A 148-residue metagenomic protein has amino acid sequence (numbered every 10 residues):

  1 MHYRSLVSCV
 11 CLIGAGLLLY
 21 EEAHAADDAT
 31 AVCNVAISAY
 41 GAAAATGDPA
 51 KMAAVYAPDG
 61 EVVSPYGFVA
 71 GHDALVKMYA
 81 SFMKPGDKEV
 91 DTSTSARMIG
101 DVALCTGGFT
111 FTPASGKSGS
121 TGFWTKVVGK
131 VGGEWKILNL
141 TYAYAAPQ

Functional and structural regions predicted by a protein language model:
M1-V10: Bacterial N-terminal signal peptides that target proteins for export
C11, L18-P58, P147-Q148: Short, low-complexity N-terminal intrinsically disordered segments enriched in polar/charged residues
Y40, M52-A53, G60, G71 (+3 more regions): Hydrophobic pocket/interface hotspot
V55, D59-A70, S81-K84: A short gly/proline-enriched turn/hairpin at secondary-structure junctions
Y56, Y66, S95, G108-F109 (+2 more regions): A mature extracytoplasmic/lumenal domain signature
E61, G67-V69, T110-T112, A143-P147: Solvent-exposed loop/turn segments at secondary-structure junctions within structured extracellular/periplasmic domains
V76-S118: Surface-exposed, charged secondary-structure patches
T121-Q148: Short beta-strand edge/turn micro-motifs at domain boundaries
